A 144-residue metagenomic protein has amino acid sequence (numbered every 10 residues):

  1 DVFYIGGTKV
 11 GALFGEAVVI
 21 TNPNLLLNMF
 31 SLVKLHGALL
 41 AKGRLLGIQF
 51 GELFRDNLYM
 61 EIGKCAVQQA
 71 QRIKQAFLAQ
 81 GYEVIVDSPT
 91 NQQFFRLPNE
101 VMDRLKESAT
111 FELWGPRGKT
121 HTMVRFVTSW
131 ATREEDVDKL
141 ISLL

Functional and structural regions predicted by a protein language model:
D1-T90: Active-site C-terminal subdomain of aminotransferase-like
Q71, A76-L144: Conserved C-terminal alpha-helix-loop-beta "cap" of PLP-dependent enzymes that closes/shapes the active-site mouth
